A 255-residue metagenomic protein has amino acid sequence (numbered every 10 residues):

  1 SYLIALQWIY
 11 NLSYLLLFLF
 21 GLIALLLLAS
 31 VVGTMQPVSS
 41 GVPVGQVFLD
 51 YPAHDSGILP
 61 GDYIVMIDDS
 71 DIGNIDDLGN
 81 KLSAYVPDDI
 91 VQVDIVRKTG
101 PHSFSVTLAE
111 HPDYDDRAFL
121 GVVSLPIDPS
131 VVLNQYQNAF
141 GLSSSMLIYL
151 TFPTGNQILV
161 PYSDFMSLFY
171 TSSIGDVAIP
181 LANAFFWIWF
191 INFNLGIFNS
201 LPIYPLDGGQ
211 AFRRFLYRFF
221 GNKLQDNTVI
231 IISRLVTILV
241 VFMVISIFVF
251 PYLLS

Functional and structural regions predicted by a protein language model:
S1-G41, T228-I231: Internal alpha-helical transmembrane segments
Y2-L3, Y10, V96, S103-I197 (+1 more regions): Functional transmembrane alpha-helices
Y14, F20-G21, L25-G33, P43 (+3 more regions): PDZ-domain C-terminal substructure recognizer with occasional recognition of PDZ-binding tails
G41-V47, A53, I64: Short beta-strand segments of a lipoyl-like beta-sandwich/carrier module
P52, D77, A211: Residue-level recognition of oxygen-bearing side chains
D55-D76: Conserved PDZ fold ligand-binding element
S200-L206: Short helix-coil transition sites and intra-membrane helix breaks within transmembrane domains of multi-pass
